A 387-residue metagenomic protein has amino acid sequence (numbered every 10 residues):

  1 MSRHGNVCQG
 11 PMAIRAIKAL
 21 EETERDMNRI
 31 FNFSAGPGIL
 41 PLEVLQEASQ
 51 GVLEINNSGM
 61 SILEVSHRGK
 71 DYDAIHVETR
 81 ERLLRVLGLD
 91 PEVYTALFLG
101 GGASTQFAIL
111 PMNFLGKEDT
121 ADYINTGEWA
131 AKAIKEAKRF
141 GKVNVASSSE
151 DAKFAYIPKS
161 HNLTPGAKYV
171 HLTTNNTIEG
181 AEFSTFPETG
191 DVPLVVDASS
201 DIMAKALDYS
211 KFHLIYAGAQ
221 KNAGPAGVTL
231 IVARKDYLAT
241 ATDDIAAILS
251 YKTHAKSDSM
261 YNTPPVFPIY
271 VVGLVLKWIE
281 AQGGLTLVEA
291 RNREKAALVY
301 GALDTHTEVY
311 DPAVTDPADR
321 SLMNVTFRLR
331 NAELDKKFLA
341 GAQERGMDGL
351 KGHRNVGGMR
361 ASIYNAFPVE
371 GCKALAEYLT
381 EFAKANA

Functional and structural regions predicted by a protein language model:
R29-I30, E344, H353, G357-A387: PLP-dependent enzyme catalytic core of the Aspartate aminotransferase-like
R29-R80: A glycine-/small-polar-enriched, mobile loop at the entrance of the PLP active site in fold-type I
P41, A219-G301, A385-A387: Active-site C-terminal subdomain of aminotransferase-like
M60-Q106, N113, T126-E128, E136: Conserved N-terminal alpha-helix of the aminotransferase class I/II PLP-enzyme fold
L115-A131: Conserved PLP-anchoring active-site segment centered on the Schiff-base-forming lysine
A137, S148-I202: Active-site phosphate-binding strand-loop segment of PLP-dependent enzymes
V195, Y209-Q220: Conserved active-site segment immediately N-terminal to the catalytic lysine that forms the internal aldimine
Y310-G341: Conserved PLP-binding catalytic core of the aspartate aminotransferase-like
